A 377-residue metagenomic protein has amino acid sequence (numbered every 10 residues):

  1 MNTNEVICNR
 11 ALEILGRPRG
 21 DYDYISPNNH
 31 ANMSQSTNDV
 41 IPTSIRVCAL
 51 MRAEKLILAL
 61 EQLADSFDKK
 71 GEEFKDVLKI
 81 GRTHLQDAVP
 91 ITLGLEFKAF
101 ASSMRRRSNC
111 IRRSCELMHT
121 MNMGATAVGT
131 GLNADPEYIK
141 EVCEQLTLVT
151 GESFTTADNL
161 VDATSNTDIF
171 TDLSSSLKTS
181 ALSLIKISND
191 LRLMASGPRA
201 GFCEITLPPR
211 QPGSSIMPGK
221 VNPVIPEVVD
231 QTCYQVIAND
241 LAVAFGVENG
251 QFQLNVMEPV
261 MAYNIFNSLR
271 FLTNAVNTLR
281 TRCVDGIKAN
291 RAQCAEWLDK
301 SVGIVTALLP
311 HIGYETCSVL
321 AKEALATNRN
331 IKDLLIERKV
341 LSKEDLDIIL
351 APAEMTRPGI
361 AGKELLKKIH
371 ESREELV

Functional and structural regions predicted by a protein language model:
M1-V377: Conserved, well-structured ligand/cofactor-binding cores
